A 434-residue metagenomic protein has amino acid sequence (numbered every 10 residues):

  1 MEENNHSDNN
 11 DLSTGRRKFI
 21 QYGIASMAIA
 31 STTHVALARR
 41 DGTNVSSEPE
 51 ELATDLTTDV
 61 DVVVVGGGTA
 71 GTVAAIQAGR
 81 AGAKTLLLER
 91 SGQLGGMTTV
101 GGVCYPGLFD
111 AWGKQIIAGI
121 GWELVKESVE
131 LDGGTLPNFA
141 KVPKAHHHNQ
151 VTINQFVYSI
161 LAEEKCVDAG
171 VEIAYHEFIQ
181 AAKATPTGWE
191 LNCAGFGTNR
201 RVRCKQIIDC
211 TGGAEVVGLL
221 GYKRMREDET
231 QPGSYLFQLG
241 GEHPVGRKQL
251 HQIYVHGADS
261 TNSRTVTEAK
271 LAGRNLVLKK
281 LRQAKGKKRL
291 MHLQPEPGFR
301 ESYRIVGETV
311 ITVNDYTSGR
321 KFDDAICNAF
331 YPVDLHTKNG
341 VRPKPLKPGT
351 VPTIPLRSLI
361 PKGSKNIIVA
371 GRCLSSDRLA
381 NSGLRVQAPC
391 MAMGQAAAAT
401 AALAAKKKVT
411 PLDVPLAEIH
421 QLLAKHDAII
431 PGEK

Functional and structural regions predicted by a protein language model:
M1-T14, R40-G42: N-terminal secretory signal peptides
G15-T32: N-terminal export leaders
Y22, A83-K84, R90-A181, M225 (+1 more regions): Conserved N-terminal/central alpha/beta ligand/cofactor-binding core
V45-T58: A short, basic/flexible loop-to-alpha-helix module at the beginning of a structural domain
P49, M97-T98, S159, H176 (+2 more regions): Flavin (FAD/FMN)-binding glycine-rich loop and adjacent Rossmann-like elements that form
L56-G68: Beta1/beta-strand and adjacent pyrophosphate-binding region of the FAD-binding site in flavoprotein oxidoreductases
G71: N-terminal Rossmann-fold NAD(P) dinucleotide-binding loop
A78: Aromatic pocket-lining residues of Rossmann-like dinucleotide-binding sites
